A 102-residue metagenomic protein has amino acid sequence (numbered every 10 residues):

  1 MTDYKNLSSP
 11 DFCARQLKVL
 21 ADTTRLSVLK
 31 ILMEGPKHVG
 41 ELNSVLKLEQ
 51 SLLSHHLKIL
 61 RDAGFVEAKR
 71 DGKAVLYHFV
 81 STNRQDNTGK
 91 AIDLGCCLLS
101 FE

Functional and structural regions predicted by a protein language model:
M1-L17: Short, Lys/Arg-enriched N-terminal segment that forms or immediately precedes the first helix of a structured domain
S9, E67, T88-K90: Short secondary-structure boundary/capping segments
F12-S51, K58, A74-R84: N-terminal helix-turn-helix DNA-binding core of bacterial DNA-binding proteins
L52-V66: Generic detector of contiguous secondary-structure segments
D62-G72, H78: Beta-hairpin "wing" of winged helix-turn-helix
L76-E102: Conserved segment of winged-helix/HTH DNA-binding domains
